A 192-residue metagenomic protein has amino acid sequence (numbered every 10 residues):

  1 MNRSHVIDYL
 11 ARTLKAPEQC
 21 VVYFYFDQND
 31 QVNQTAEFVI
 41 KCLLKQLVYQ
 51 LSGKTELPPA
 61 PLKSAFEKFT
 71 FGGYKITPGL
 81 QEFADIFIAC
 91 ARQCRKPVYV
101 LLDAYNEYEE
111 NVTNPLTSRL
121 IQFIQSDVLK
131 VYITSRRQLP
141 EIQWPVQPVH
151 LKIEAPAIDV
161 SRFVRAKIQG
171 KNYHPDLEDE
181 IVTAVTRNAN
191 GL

Functional and structural regions predicted by a protein language model:
M1-L192: Conserved NB-ARC/NACHT P-loop NTPase core of NLR-like innate immune receptors
